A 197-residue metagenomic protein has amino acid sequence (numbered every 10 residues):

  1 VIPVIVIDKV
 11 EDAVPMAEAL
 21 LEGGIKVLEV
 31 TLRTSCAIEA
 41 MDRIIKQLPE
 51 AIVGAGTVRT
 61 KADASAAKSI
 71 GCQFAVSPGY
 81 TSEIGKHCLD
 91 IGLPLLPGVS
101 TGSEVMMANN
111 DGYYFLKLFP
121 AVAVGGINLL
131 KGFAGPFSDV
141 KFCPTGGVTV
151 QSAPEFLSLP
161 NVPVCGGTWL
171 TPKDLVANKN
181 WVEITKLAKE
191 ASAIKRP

Functional and structural regions predicted by a protein language model:
V1-Q73, D90, V150-Q151, S158 (+1 more regions): Conserved N-terminal beta1-alpha1 strand-loop-helix module at the mouth
V6-D8, A55-K61, S77-T81, P97-G102 (+2 more regions): Glycine-rich beta-to-alpha transition loops that act as phosphate-gripper elements at the mouths of alpha/beta enzyme
A51-A55, Q73-G79, P94-G98, Y114-P120 (+2 more regions): Short hydrophobic/aromatic-enriched beta-strand-loop microsegments
D63, K68-A108: Hydrophobic, well-structured mid-protein blocks that either form specific transmembrane helices
F74, P78-I84, K117-I127, N161-E183: Glycine-rich phosphate-binding active-site loops on the catalytic face of alpha/beta enzymes
L89, L118-F119, F137: Conserved catalytic cores of soluble enzyme domains, especially glycine-rich substrate-binding beta-alpha loops
G102-L116, G126-P136: Anionic-ligand binding region
V148-S152, W169-T171: Glycine-rich beta-alpha junction loops
